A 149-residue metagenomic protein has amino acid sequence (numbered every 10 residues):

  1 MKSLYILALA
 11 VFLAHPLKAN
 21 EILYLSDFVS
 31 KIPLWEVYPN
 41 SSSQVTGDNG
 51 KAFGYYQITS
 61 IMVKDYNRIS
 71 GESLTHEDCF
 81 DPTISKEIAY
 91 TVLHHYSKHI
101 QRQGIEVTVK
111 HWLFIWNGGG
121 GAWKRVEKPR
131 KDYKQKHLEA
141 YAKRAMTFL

Functional and structural regions predicted by a protein language model:
L4-H15: Sec-dependent N-terminal signal peptides
H15-E21: Sec/Tat signal peptide C-region and signal peptidase I cleavage site
E21-L25, D48-Y56, D78-K86, I105-V109 (+2 more regions): Solvent-exposed, acidic/flexible segments
I22-S42, I58, A89, W112-G120: Short, functionally critical alpha-helical segments immediately adjacent to catalytic or ligand/cofactor-binding
N40-Q44, D65-R68: Short, solvent-exposed loop/turn elements at domain surfaces
S60-K124, A142: Alpha-helical segment that forms one wall of the substrate-binding/catalytic cleft in peptidoglycan-active domains
K131-L149: Active-site or metal-binding loop neighborhoods of secreted/extracellular toxin and effector enzymes
